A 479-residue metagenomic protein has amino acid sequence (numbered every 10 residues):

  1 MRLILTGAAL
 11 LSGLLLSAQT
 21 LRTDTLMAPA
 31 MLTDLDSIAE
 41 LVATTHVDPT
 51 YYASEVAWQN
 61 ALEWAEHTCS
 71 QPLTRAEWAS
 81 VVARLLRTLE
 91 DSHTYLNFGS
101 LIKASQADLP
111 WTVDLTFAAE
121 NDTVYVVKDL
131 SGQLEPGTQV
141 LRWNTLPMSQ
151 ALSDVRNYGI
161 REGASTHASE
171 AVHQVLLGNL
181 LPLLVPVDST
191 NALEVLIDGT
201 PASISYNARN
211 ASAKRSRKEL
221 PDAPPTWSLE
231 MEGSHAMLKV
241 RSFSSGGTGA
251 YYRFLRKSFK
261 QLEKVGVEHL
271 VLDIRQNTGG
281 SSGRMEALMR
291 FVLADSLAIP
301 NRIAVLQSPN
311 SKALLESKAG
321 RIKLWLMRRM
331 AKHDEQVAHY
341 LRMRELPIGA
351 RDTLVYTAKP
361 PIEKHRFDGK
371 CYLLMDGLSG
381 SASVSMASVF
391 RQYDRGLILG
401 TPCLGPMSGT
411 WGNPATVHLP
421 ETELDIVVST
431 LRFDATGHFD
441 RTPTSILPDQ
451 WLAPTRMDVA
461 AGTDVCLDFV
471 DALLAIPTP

Functional and structural regions predicted by a protein language model:
M1-L21: Bacterial Sec-dependent N-terminal signal peptides
Q19-V305, K312-I322, P402, M407-L419 (+4 more regions): Flexible, low-complexity junctional segments that flank or bridge functional domains
G233-H235, V265-L270, K332-D334, F367-C371 (+1 more regions): Loop/turn elements at helix/coil->beta-strand transitions in domains of secreted/extracellular proteins
G246-A250, G349-R351, M375-D376: Short, flexible loop segments at the rims of nucleotide/cofactor-binding pockets, characterized by
A287, A294-D352, A358-I362: A substrate-binding/cap region within the structured catalytic cores of diverse enzymes
P360-L374: Short, conserved helix/loop micro-motifs enriched in His/Cys and acidic residues
K370-M407: Extended C-terminal subregions enriched in glycine
